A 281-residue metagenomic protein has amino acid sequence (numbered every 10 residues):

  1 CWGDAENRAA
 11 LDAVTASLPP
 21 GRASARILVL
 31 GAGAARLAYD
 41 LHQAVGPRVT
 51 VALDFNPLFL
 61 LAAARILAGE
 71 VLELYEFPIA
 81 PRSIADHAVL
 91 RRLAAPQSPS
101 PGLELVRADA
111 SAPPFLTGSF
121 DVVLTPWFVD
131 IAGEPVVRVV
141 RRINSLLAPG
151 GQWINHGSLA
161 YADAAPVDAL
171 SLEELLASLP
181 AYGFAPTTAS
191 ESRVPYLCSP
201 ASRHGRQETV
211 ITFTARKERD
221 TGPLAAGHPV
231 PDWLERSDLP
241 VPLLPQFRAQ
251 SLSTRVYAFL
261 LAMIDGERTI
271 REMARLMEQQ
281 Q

Functional and structural regions predicted by a protein language model:
C1-P20: Class I SAM-dependent methyltransferase Rossmann-like catalytic core, especially the SAM/SAH-binding loop
A34-P47: Conserved SAM-binding loop of SAM-dependent methyltransferases across substrates and taxa, primarily the Class I
L67-A112: S-adenosyl-L-methionine
A108-V123: A short acidic, Gly/Pro-enriched loop at the edge of an enzyme's catalytic core that lines a small-molecule cofactor
V137-P149: A short glycine-rich, Lys/Arg-flanked "PGG" loop and its adjoining helix->strand segment in the class I
G150-A160: Conserved beta-strand signature within the Rossmann-like core of class I S-adenosyl-L-methionine
P166-A169, L176-L224: Class I S-adenosyl-L-methionine
Q207, R216-D265, R271, R275-Q281: Acidic, low-complexity/disordered tracts enriched in E/D and polar residues
